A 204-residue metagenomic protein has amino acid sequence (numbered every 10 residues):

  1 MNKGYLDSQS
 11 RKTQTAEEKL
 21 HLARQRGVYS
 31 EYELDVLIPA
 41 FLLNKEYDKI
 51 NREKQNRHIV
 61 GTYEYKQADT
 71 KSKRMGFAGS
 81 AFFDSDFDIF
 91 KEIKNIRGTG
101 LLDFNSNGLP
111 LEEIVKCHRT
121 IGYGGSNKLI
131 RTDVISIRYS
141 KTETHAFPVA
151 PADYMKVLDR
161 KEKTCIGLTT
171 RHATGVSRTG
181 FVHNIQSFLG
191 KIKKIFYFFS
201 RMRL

Functional and structural regions predicted by a protein language model:
M1-K3, A146, F181, I185-L204: Non-Sec secretion/translocation targeting segments of pathogen effectors
Y5-A173: Functional cores of ribonucleases/endoribonucleases
A173-V176, V182: Acidic, Ala/Val/Gly-enriched low-complexity intrinsically disordered segments
